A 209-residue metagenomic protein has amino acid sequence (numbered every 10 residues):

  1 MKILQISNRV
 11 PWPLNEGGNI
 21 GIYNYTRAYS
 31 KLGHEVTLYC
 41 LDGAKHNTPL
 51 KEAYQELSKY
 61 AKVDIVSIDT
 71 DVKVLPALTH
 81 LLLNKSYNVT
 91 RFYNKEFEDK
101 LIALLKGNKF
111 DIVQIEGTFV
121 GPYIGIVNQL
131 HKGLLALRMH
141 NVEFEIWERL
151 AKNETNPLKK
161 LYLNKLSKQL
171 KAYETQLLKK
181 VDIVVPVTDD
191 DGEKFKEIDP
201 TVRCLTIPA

Functional and structural regions predicted by a protein language model:
M1-D64, K106-N108: N-terminal subdomain of nucleotide-sugar transferases
K2, D111-I112, I183: Structural motif
L41-G107: A conserved catalytic-core segment of Leloir-type glycosyltransferases
L75-Y87, L135-A172: Acceptor-binding helix/loop patch of EC 2.4 sugar-transfer enzymes, predominantly nucleotide-sugar-dependent
L101-P122, L134-A136: Short N-terminal targeting/anchoring amphipathic segment
E116-G117, H140, P186-T188: Replace "coordinates the UDP/GDP/TDP-sugar" with "coordinates nucleotide-activated sugar donors
H131-L134, T201-V202: A short helix->loop->beta-strand "cap" motif at the edges of active sites that frequently abuts
F144, L163-S167, K171-A209: Donor nucleotide-sugar binding/catalytic pocket of nucleotide-sugar-dependent glycosyltransferases
